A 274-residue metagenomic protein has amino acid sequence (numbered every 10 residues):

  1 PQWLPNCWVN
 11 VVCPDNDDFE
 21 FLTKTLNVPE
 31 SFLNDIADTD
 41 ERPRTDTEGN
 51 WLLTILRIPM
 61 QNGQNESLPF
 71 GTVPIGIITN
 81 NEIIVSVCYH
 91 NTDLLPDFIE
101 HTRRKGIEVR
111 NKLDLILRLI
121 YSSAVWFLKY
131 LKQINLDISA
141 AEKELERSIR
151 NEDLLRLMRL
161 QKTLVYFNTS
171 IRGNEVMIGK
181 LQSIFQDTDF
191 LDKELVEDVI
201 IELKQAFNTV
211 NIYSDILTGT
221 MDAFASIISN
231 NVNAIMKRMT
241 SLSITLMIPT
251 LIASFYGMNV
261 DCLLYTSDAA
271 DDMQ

Functional and structural regions predicted by a protein language model:
P1-D189, L195-D198, E202-F207: Peripheral, non-transmembrane regulatory/ligand-interaction domains of membrane transport proteins
L113-I116, I120, L217, V232 (+2 more regions): Alpha-helical structural signal
A140, R147, I184, G219 (+2 more regions): Conserved helix-loop functional segments at active or binding sites
F185, D189, G257, L264: Conserved catalytic-core motifs characterized by acidic clusters
N208-L242: Membrane-interface, cytosolic juxtamembrane amphipathic helix immediately N-terminal to a transmembrane helix, enriched
N231-C262: Bilayer-spanning, highly hydrophobic alpha-helical transmembrane segments
Y265-Q274: Single conserved hydrophobic/aromatic residue that forms the stacking wall/gate of nucleotide- or nucleobase-binding
